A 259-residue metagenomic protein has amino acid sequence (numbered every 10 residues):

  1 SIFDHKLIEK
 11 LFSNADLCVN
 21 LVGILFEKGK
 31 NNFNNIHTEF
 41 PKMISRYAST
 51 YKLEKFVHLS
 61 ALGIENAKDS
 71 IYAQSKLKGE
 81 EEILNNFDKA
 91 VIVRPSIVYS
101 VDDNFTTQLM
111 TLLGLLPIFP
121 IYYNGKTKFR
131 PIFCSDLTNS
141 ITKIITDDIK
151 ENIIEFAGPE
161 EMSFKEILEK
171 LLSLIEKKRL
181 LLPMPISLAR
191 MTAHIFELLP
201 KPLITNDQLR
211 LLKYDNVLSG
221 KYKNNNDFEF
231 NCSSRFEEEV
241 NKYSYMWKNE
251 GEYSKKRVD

Functional and structural regions predicted by a protein language model:
S1-M43, Y47-T50, L62-N66: NAD(P)H-binding glycine-rich loop region in Rossmannoid oxidoreductase-like domains and their noncatalytic homologs
N34-T38, D69-L77, Y99, D103 (+4 more regions): Short-chain dehydrogenase/reductase
T38-I44, S75-N86: Conserved catalytic Lys-bearing alpha helix of Rossmann-like short-chain dehydrogenase/reductases
S60, E80-D102, T107: Conserved beta-loop-beta element that borders a ligand/cofactor-binding pocket
N104-F105, Y123-T146, N152-E155: Substrate-positioning beta->alpha
M110-Y123: A short C-terminal helix-loop "cap" of Rossmann-like NAD(P)-dependent dehydrogenase/epimerase domains
S140, I144-T205, G220-D259: Mid/C-terminal beta-alpha module of Rossmann-like enzyme folds, strongest in SDR-family dehydrogenases/epimerases
